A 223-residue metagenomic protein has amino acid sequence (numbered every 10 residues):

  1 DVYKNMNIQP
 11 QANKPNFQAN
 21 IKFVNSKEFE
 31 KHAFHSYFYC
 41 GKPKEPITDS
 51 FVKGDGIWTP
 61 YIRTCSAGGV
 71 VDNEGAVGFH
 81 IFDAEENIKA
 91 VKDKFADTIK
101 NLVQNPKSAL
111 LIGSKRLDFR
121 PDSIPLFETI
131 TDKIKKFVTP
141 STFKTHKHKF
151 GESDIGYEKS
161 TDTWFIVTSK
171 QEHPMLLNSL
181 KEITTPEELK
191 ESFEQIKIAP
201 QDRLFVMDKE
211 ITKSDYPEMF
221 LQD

Functional and structural regions predicted by a protein language model:
D1-I21, M219-D223: Non-Sec secretion/translocation targeting segments of pathogen effectors
F29-P60: Phosphate-centric recognition/catalysis
S50-L102: Conserved mixed alpha/beta catalytic, RNA-binding, or beta-rich assembly cores of soluble enzyme, regulatory
A84-E86, K115-R120: Short acidic, S/G/P-rich loop/turn micro-motifs used as interaction or catalytic elements
N101-Q104, D118-F119: Long, charge-dense
P106-S114: Short glycine-rich phosphate-binding loop at a beta-alpha junction
F119-D223: Divalent-metal-activated hydrolytic enzyme cores
